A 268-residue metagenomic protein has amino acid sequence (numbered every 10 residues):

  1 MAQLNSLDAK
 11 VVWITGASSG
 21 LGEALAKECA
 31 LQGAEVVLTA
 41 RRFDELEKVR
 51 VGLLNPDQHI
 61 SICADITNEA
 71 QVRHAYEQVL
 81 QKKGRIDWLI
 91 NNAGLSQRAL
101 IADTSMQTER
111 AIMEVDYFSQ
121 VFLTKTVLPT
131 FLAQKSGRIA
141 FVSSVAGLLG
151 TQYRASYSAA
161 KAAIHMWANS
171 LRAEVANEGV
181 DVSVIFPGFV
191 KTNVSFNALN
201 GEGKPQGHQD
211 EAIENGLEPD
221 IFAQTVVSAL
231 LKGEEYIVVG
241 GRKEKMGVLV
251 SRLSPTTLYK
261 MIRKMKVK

Functional and structural regions predicted by a protein language model:
S18-S19: Conserved glycine-rich cofactor-binding loop
Q32-V49: Conserved glycine-rich Rossmann-like NAD(P)H-binding loop of the short-chain dehydrogenase/reductase
A64-H74, M106: The beta1-alpha1 cofactor-binding region of Rossmann-like NAD(H)/NADP(H)-dependent oxidoreductases
L100-I101, T108-R110: Substrate-binding pocket helix/loop in short-chain dehydrogenase/reductase
T124, A160: Active-site helix of classical SDR
S144: Residue(s) in the substrate-gating loop at a strand-loop-helix junction that position the organic substrate next
N177-R242: SDR active-site lid
